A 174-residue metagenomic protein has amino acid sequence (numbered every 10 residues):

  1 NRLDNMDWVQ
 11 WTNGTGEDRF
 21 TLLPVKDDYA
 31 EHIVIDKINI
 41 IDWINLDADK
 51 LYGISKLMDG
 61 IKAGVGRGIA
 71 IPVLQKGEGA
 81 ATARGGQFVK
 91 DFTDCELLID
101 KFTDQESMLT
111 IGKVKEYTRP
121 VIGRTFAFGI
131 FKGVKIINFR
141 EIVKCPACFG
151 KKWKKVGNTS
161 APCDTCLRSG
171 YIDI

Functional and structural regions predicted by a protein language model:
N1-D59, A63-R67, V143: Conserved inter-motif catalytic segment of the P-loop NTP-binding fold
N1-V9, K132, F149, G157: The Walker A/P-loop phosphate-binding site
V34-I35, G66, F92, P162 (+1 more regions): Short loop/turn motifs at secondary-structure junctions
S55-A147, K151: Phosphate-binding/switch region of NTP-binding enzymes
I142, S160-C163: Residues immediately within or flanking Cys/His clusters that coordinate Zn2+ in small zinc-binding modules
F149, L167-G170: Cys/His-coordinated zinc-binding microdomains
W153-K154, D164: Extracellular calcium-associated, cysteine-rich motifs in secreted modular proteins
K154-G157, I172-D173: Short, non-ligating residues that shape and space the ligands of small metal-coordination modules and catalytic
